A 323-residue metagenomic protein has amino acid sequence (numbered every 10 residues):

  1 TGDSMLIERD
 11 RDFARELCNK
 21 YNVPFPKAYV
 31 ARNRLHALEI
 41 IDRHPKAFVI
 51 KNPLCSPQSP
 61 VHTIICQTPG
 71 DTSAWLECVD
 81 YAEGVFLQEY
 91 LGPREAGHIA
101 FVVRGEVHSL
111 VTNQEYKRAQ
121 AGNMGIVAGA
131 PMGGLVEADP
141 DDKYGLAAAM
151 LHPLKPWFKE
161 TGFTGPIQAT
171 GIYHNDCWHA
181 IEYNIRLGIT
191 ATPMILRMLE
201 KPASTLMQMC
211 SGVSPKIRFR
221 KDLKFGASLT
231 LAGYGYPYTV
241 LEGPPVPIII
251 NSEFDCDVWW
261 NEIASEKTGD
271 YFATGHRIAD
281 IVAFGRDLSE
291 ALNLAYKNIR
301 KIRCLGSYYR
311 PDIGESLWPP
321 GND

Functional and structural regions predicted by a protein language model:
T1-R43, C55-S56: Conserved N-proximal alpha/beta basic substrate-recognition cap immediately N-terminal to, or forming the N-lobe
P26-A28, A47-L76, G92-I99, R118-D141 (+1 more regions): Glycine-rich phosphate-binding loop of ATP-grasp-fold ATP-dependent ligases
A37-E39, G70-A74, D142-G145, Y238-V240 (+1 more regions): Short, conserved charged micro-motifs
C66-T68, A100-V102, L231-G233, A283-G285: Short beta-strand-to-loop capping motifs
D80-G84, L91-A138, A147-A180, N184-A191: Phosphate-binding core of ATP-grasp and ATP-grasp-like enzymes
A147-Q168, N184-D255, E266: Active-site "cap" helix and flanking loop/linker of ATP-utilizing ligase/carboxylase catalytic domains
S265-T268, A273-D323: Generic C-terminus detector
